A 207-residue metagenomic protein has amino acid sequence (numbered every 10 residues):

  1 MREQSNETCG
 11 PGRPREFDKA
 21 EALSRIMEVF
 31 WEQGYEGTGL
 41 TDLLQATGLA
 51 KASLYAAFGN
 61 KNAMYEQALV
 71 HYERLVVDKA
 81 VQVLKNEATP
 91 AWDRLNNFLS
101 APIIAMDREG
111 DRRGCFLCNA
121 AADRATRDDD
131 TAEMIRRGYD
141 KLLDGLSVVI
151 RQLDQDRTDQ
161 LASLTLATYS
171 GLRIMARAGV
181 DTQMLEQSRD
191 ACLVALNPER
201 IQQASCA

Functional and structural regions predicted by a protein language model:
M1-F17, R200-A207: N-terminal intrinsically disordered/low-complexity leader segments
M1-G12, M27, L43-L44, A57 (+5 more regions): Long, contiguous secondary-structure blocks with strong helical propensity
R2, R25, V29-Q67: Helix-turn-helix
D18-M27, L40-L43, A68-Y72, V76 (+1 more regions): Generic hydrophobic, amphipathic alpha-helix propensity
A22, I26-F30, P102, Y169: Short hydrophobic clusters on alpha-helical segments that form packing/core surfaces in small helical domains
Q67, V81-R112, A162-T165: Hydrophobic alpha-helical connector segments
D93-R94, R108-E133: Amphipathic alpha-helical segments used for helix-helix packing
D128-D140, R151-A207: Hydrophobic/aromatic-rich alpha-helical bundle segments in the mid-to-C-terminal region
